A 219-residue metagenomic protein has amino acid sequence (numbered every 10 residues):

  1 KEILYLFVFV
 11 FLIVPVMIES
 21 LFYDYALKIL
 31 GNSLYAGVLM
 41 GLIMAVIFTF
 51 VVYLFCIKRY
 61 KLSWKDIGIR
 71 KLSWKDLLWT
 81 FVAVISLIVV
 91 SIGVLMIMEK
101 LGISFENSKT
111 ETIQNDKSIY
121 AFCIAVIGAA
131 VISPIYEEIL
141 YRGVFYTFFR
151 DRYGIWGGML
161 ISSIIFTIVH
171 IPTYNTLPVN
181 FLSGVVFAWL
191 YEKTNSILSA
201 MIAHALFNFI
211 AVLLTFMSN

Functional and structural regions predicted by a protein language model:
K1-D76, F209-N219: N-terminal, membrane-interfacial amphipathic/helix-forming hydrophobic leader that caps and precedes the first
E2, S33-L34, S73-L77, S118-F122 (+2 more regions): Membrane-helix interface segments
Y5-F7, V38-L39, L77-V82, C123-I127 (+3 more regions): Hydrophobic alpha-helical transmembrane segments
I18-L21, W156-V169, Y174-N219: Functionally important transmembrane alpha-helices
L27-V38, L62-S133: Juxtamembrane helix-loop-helix connectors linking adjacent transmembrane helices in multi-pass membrane enzymes
M44-F48, A125-G128, V179-F187: Hydrophobic core segments of transmembrane alpha-helices in multi-pass, intramembrane catalytic enzymes
V52-I57, L87, S91, L95 (+3 more regions): Structural signal for membrane-spanning alpha-helices in multi-pass inner-membrane proteins, emphasizing helix cores
I88-S91, E111-I171: Function-critical hydrophobic alpha-helical transmembrane segments in multi-pass membrane proteins
